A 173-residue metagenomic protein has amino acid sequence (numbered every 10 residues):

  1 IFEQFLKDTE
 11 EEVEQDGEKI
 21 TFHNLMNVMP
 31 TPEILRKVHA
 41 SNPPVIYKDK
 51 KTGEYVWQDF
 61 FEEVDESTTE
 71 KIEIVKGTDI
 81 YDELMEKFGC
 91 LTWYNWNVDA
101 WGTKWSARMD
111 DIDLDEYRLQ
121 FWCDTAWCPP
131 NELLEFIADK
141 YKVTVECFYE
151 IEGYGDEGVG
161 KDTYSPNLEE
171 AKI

Functional and structural regions predicted by a protein language model:
I1-I173: Intrinsic low-complexity, intrinsically disordered or marginally ordered coil/linker segments
